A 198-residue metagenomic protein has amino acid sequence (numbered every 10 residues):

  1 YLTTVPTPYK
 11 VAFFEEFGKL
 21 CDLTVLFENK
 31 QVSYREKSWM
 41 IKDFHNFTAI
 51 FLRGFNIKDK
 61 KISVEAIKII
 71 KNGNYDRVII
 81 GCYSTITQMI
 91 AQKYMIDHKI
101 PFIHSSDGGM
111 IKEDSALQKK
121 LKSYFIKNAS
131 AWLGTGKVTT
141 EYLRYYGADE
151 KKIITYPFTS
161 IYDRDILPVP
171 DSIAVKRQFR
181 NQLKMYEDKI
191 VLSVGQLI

Functional and structural regions predicted by a protein language model:
Y1, A66-I86, I100-I103: Short N-terminal targeting/anchoring amphipathic segment
Y1-F51, I70-G73, I100: N-terminal subdomain of nucleotide-sugar transferases
V5, Y83, L183, V194-I198: Short donor-sugar binding/catalytic loops of nucleotide-sugar-dependent glycosyltransferases, especially enzymes
T7, V11, S33, R77-H98: An aromatic- and histidine-rich active-site surface loop
Y9, E28, G81, G134-G136 (+1 more regions): Replace "coordinates the UDP/GDP/TDP-sugar" with "coordinates nucleotide-activated sugar donors
F44-E65, I80-G81: A short, charged, and often flexible helix/loop element on the N-terminal side of the glycosyltransferase catalytic
I86, I100-K120, N128-A131, T135 (+1 more regions): A short, histidine- and acid-enriched strand-loop-helix "catalytic/donor-clamping" loop that lines the nucleotide-sugar
K127-R180, M185-Y186, S193: Donor nucleotide-sugar binding/catalytic pocket of nucleotide-sugar-dependent glycosyltransferases
